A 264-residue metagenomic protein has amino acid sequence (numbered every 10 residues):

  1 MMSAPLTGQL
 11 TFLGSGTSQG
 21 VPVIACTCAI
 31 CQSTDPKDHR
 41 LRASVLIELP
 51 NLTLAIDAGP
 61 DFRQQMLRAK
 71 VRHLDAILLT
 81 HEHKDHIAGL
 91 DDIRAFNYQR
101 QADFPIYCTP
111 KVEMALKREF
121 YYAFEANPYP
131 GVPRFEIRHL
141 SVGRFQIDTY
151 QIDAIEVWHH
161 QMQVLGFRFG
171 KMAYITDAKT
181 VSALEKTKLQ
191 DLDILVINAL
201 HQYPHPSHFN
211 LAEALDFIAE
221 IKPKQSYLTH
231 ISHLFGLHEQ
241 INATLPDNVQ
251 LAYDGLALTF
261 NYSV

Functional and structural regions predicted by a protein language model:
M2-I175, I241-S263: Binuclear metal-dependent hydrolase catalytic cores
D61, H83, K179, L200 (+1 more regions): Catalytic metal-binding/acid-base residues of hydrolase active sites
W158-V164, F169-N198: Active-site-proximal loop/helix segments of hydrolase catalytic cores
S182-V264: Binuclear metal-ion centers of metallo-dependent hydrolases, dominated by the metallo-beta-lactamase
